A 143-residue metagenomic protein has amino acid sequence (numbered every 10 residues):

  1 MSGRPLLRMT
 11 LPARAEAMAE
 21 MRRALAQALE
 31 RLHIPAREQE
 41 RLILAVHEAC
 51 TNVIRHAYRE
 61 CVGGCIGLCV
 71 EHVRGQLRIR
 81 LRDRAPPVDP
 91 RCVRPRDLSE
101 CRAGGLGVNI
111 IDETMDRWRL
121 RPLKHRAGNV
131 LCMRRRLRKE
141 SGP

Functional and structural regions predicted by a protein language model:
M1-M9, D112-P143: Flexible, glycine-/charge-rich segments associated with ATP-binding catalytic modules
L25-H47, E100-C101: Conserved short strand/loop->alpha-helix "switch" segment adjacent to the catalytic nucleotide/phosphoryl-transfer site
E48-N52: Conserved polar catalytic motif of the HATPase_c/GHKL fold
V53-Y58: Short helix-loop "hinge" at the ATP-lid/N-box region of the Bergerat-fold HATPase_c
G63-E71: A conserved short beta-strand within the histidine kinase catalytic ATPase domain
E71-I79: Short beta-strand-loop-beta element adjacent to the nucleotide/active-site pocket used for signaling
R78-A103: Glycine-rich/acidic phosphate-handling loop/turn and adjacent ATP-lid/helix of nucleotide-binding kinase/ATPase domains
C101-M115: Glycine-rich phosphate-binding loop
